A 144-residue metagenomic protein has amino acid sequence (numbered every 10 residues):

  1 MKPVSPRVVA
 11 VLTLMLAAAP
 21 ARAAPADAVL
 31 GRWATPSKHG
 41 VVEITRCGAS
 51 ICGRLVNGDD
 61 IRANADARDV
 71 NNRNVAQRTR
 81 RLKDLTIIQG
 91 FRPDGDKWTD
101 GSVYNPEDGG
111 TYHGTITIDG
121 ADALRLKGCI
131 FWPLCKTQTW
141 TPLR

Functional and structural regions predicted by a protein language model:
M1-A10: Bacterial N-terminal signal peptides that target proteins for export
V9-A17: Bacterial N-terminal signal peptides
A19-P25: Sec/Tat signal peptide C-region and signal peptidase I cleavage site
L30, P36-E107, T111-Y112: Central antiparallel beta-sheet cores of small beta-barrel/beta-sandwich binding domains
A34-T35, I130: Non-cytosolic beta-sheet module surface loops
D108, H113-T117, A123-T137: Short, exposed beta-strand-loop hairpins at the edges of beta-sheets in extracellular/periplasmic proteins
L143-R144: Short, solvent-exposed mixed-charge patches
